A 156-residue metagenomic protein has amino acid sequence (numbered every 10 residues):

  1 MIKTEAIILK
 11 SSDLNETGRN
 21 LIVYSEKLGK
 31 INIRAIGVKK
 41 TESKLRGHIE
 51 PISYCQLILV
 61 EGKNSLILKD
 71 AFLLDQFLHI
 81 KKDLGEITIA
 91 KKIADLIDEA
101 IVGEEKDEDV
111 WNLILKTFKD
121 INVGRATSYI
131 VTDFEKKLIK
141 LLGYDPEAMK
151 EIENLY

Functional and structural regions predicted by a protein language model:
M1-R19, Y24-Y156: Non-catalytic alpha-helical scaffolds and adjoining flexible linkers that form interface surfaces for assembly
